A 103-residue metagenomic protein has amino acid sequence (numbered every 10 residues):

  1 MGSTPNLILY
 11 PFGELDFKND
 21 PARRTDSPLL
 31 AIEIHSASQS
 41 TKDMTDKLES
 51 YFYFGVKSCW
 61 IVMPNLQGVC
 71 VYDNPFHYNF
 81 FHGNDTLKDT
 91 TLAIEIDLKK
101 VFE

Functional and structural regions predicted by a protein language model:
M1-F54, S58-E103: C-terminal interaction segment
